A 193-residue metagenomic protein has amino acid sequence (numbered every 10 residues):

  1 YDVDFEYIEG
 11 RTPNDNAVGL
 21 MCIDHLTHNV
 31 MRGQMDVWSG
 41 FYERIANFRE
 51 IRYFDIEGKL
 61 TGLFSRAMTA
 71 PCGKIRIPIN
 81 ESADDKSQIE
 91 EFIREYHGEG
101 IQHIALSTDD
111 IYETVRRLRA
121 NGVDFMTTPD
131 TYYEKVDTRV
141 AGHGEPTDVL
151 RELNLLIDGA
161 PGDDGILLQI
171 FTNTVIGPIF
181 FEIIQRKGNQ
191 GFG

Functional and structural regions predicted by a protein language model:
Y1-I51, K59-G193: Glyoxalase I/VOC metalloenzyme domain signal
